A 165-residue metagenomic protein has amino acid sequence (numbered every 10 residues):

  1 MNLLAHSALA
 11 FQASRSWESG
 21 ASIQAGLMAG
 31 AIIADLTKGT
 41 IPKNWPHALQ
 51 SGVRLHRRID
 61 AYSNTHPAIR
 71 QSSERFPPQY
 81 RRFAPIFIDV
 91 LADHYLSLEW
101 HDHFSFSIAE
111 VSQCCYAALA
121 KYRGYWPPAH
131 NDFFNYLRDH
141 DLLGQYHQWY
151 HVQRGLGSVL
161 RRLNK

Functional and structural regions predicted by a protein language model:
M1-H103: An N-terminal structural lobe/cap that precedes and organizes the functional/catalytic core across diverse proteins
F87-I88, H94-G124: Short, functionally important secondary-structure microenvironments
V111-K165: An amphipathic alpha-helical core segment
